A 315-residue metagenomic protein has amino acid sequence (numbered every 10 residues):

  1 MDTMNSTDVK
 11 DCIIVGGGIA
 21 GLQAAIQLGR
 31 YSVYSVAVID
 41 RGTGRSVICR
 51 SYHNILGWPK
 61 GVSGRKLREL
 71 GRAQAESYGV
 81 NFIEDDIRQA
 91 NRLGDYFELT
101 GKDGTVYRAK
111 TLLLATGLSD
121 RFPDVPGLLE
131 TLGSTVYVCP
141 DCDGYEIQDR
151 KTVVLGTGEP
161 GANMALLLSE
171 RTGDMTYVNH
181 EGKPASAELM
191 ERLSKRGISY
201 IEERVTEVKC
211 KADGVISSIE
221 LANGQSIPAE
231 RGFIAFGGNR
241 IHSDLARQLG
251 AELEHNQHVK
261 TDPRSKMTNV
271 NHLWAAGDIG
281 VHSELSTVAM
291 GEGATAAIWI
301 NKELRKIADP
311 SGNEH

Functional and structural regions predicted by a protein language model:
D2-I13, F82-R150, F233-A235, V259-R264: FAD-binding core/adjacent interface of flavoenzyme oxidoreductases
K10-E69, A162-K183: Beta1-alpha1 glycine-rich phosphate/pyrophosphate-binding loop at the start of Rossmann-like nucleotide-binding domains
G18-I19, D120, E159-P160, G280-V281: Residue-level detector of alpha-helix initiation sites
A25-Q27, M164, A276-H315: A conserved FAD-binding loop/helix module that cradles the flavin
S46-V47, F122-P123, N163, H242-S243 (+1 more regions): Glycine/Thr-rich phosphate-binding loops of Rossmann-like dinucleotide-binding domains
R72-N91, E98-T100, Y107-A109, T172-P263 (+1 more regions): A Rossmann-like FAD-binding core segment of flavoenzymes
E130-E146, G237-L285, K302: FAD-site-proximal beta/loop scaffold in flavoenzymes
S134-C142, K151-M164, S186-A187: Active-site glycine-rich loop that binds ribose-phosphate moieties when present
